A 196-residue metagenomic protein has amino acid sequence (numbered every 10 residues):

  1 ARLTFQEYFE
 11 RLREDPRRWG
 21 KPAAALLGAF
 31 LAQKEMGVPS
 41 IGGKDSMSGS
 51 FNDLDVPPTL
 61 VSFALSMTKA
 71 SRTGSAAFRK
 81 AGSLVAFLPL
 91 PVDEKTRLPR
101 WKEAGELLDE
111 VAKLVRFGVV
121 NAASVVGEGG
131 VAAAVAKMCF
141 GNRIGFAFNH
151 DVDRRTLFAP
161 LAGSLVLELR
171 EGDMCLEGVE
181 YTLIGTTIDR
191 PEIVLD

Functional and structural regions predicted by a protein language model:
A1-W101: Glycine-rich phosphate/pyrophosphate-binding loop regions near the starts of catalytic domains
R18-M36, I41, D45-P58, L108 (+1 more regions): Glycine-/charge-enriched secondary-structure boundary and capping motifs
F87-L90, K95-A123: A glycine- and small/hydrophobic-rich beta-loop-beta segment that serves as a flexible "lid/hinge" or phosphate-binding
